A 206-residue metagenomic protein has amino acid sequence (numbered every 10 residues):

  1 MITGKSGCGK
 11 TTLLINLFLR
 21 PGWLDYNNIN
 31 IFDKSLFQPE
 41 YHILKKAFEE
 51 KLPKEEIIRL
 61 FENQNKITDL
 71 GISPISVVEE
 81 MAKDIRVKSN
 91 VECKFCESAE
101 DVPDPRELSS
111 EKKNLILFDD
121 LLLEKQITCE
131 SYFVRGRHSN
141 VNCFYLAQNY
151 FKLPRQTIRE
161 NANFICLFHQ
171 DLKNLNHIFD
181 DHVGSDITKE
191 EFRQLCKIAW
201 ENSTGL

Functional and structural regions predicted by a protein language model:
M1-L24, K34-K45, E49, K54-Q194: Conserved P-loop NTPase motor cores
I29: An amphipathic, basic-hydrophobic helix/alpha-beta surface used to engage anionic, phosphate-rich ligands or surfaces
R193-E201: RecA-like P-loop NTPase motor core
T204-L206: Active-site or metal-binding loop neighborhoods of secreted/extracellular toxin and effector enzymes
